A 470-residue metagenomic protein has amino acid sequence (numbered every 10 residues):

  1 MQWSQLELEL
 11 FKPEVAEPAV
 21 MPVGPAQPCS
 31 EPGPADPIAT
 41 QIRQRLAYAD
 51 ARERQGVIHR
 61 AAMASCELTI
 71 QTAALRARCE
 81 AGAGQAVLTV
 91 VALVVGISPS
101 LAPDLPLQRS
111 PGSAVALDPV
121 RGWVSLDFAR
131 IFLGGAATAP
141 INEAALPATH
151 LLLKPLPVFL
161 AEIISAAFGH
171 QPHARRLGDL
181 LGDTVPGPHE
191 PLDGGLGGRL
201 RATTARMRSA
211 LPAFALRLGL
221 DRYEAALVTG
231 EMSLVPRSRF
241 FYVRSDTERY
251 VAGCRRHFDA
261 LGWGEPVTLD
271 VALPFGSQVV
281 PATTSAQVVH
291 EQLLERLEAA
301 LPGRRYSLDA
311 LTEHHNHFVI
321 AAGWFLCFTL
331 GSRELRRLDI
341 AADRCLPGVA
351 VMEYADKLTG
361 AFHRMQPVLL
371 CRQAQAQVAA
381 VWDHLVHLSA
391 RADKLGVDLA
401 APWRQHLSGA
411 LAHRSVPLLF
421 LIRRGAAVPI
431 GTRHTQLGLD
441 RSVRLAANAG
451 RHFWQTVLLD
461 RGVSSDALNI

Functional and structural regions predicted by a protein language model:
M1-R45, D50, A114-D183, R249-T283 (+1 more regions): Basic, alpha-helical nucleic-acid-contacting "clamp/cap" segments
W3-C29, Q71-L88, A92, G96-S98 (+1 more regions): Eukaryotic N-terminal intrinsically disordered, low-complexity regulatory regions
L8, E67, Q71, E313 (+3 more regions): C-terminal non-catalytic accessory extensions
Y48-P99, R208, Q287-E334, A449-R451: Basic, Lys/Arg- and aromatic-enriched nucleic-acid-binding interface segment
A73-R78, L181-L227, E231-V235, R304-H314 (+2 more regions): Short, basic (Lys/Arg/His-rich) helix/loop patches that form interaction surfaces in the mid-to-C-terminal regions
Q85-V124, R222-T229, V319-V351, V463-N469: Short, charged phosphate-coordinating catalytic segments
V235-S245: Major-groove recognition helix of helix-turn-helix-like DNA-binding domains
A252-C327, R333-L338, G360-A361, A374 (+1 more regions): Long, K/E/R/D-enriched contiguous segments that form extended
